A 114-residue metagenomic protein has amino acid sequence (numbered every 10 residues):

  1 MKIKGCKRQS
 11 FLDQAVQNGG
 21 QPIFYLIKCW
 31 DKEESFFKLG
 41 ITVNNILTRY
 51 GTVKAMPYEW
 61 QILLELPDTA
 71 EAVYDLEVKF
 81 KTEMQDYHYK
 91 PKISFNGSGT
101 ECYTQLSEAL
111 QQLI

Functional and structural regions predicted by a protein language model:
M1-I114: Non-catalytic accessory segments flanking enzymatic or RNA/DNA-binding domains
